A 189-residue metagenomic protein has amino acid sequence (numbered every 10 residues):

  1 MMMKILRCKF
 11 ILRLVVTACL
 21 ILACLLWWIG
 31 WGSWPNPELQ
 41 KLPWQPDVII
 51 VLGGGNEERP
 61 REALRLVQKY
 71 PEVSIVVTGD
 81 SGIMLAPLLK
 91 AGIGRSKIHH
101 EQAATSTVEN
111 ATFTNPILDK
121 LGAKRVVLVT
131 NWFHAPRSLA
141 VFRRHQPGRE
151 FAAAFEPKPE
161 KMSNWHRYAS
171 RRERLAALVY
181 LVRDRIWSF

Functional and structural regions predicted by a protein language model:
M1-Q45: N-terminal membrane-anchoring alpha-helices
L20, L66, V179-L181: Enrichment for repetitive, rod-forming helical segments
I29-R171: A structural signal for short, hydrophobic/glycine-enriched beta-strand patches
W165-F189: A transmembrane-helix-recognition feature enriched in membrane-embedded lipid enzymes and envelope glyco-/phospholipid
